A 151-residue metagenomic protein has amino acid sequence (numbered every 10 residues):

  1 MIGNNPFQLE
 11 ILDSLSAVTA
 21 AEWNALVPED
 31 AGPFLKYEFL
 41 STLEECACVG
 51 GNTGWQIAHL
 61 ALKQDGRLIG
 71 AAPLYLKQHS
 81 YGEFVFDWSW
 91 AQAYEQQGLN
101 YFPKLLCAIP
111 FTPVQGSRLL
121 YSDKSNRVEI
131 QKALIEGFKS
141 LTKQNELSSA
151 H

Functional and structural regions predicted by a protein language model:
M1-H151: N-acyltransferase acceptor-side catalytic subdomain
